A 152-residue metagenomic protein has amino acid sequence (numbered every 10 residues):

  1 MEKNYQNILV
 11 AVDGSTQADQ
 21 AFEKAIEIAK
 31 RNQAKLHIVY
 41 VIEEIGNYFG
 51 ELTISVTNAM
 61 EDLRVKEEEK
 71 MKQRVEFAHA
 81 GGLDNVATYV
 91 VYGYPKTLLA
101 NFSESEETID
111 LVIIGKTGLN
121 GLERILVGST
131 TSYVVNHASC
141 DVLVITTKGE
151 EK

Functional and structural regions predicted by a protein language model:
M1-K3, E76-V112, G149-K152: Structural beta-alpha unit
E2-I54, G81: Small/aliphatic-rich secondary-structure junction motif
A21, Y48-E51, L98-N101, R124-L126: Short, well-ordered secondary-structure micro-motifs
K24, L63-R74, L98: Short, solvent-exposed amphipathic alpha-helices that sit in or adjacent to ligand/effector-binding or catalytic
V39, A87-V91, L143: General small-molecule cofactor/ligand-binding pocket signal
Y40-E69, E151-K152: Acidic, proline/glycine-rich short linear motifs
K66, V90-Y94, T117: Short beta->alpha linker loops
E104-K152: Gly/Ser-rich helix-loop-strand patches that form or flank binding pockets for ribonucleotide-derived cofactors
